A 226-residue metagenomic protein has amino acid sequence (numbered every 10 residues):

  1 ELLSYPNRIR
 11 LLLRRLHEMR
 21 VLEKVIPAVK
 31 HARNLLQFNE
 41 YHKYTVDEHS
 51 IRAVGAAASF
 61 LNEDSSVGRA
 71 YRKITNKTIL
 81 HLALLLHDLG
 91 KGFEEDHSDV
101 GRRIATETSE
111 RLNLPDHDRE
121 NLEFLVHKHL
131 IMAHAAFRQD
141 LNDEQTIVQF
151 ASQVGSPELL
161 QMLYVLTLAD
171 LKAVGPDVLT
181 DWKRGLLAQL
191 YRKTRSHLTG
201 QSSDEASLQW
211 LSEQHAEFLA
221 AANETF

Functional and structural regions predicted by a protein language model:
E1-E40, Q139-Q145, Q149, S156 (+1 more regions): Terminal helices and disordered tails flanking the catalytic cores of nucleotide-processing hydrolases
E1-S98, N113: Acidic/His-rich, divalent-metal-binding segments that scaffold phosphate/diphosphate chemistry
T45, A70-Q201: Divalent metal-dependent catalytic cores for phosphoryl transfer on phosphate-bearing substrates
